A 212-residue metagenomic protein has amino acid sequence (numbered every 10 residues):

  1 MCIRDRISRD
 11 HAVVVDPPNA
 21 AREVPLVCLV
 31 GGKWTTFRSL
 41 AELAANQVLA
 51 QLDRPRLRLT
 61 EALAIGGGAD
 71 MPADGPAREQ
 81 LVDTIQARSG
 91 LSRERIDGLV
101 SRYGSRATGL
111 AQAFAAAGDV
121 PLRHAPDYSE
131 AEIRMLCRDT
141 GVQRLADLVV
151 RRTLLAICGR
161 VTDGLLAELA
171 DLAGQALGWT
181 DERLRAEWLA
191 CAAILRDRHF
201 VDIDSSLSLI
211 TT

Functional and structural regions predicted by a protein language model:
R4-T212: C-terminal accessory subdomains/tails of enzymes that are appended
